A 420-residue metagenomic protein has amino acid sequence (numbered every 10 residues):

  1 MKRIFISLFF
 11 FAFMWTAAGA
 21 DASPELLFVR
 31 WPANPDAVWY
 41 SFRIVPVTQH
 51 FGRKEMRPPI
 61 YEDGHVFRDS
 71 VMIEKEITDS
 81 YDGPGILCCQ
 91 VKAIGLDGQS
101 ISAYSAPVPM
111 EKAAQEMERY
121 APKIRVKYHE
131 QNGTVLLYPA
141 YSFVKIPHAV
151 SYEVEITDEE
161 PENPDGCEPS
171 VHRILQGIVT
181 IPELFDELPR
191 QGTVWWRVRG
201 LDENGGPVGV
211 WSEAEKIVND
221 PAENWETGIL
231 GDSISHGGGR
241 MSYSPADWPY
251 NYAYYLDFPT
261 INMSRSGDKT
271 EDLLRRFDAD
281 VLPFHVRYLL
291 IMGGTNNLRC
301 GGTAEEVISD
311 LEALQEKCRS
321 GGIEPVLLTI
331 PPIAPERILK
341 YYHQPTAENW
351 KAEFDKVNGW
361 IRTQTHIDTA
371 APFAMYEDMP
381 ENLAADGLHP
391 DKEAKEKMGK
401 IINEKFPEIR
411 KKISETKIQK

Functional and structural regions predicted by a protein language model:
L26-D36, L137-H148: Conserved aromatic anchor
R43-I86, I156-P189: Recognizes extended acidic, P/S/T-rich segments that occur within or adjacent to Ig-like beta-sandwich modules
D79-Q99, L188-N204: Beta-strand-rich modules
L96-E116, E203-N219: Extracellular fibronectin type III
G206-S266, R275-H285: Serine-esterase "nucleophile elbow" of acetyl-processing enzymes
S242-Y243, P249, T270-D310, P331-P335: Oxyanion-hole/transition-state-stabilizing segment in secreted/luminal serine hydrolases and related acyltransferases
L273, T365, N382-K420: Histidine-centered active-site loop/cap adjacent to the catalytic His in serine esterases/O-acetyl transfer systems
P335-A371: Substrate-gating cap/lid alpha-helix
